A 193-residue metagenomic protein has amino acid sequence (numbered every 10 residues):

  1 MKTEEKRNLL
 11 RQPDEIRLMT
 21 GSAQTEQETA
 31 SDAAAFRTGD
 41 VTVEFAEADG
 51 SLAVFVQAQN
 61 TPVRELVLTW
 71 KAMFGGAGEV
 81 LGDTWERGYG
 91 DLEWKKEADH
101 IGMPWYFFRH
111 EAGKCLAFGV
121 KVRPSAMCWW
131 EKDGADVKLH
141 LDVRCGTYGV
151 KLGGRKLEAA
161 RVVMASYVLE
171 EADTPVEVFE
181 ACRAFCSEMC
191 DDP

Functional and structural regions predicted by a protein language model:
M1-P193: Carbohydrate-recognition beta-sandwich/jelly-roll modules in extracellular/periplasmic carbohydrate-active proteins
